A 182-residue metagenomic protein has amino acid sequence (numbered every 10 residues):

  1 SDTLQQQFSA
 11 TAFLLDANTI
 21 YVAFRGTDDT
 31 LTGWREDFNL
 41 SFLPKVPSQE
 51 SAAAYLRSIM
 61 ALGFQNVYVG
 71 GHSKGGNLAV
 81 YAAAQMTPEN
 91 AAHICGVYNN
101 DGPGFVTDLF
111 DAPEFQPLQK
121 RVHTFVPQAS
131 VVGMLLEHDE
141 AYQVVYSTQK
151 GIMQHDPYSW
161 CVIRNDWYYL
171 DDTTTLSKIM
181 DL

Functional and structural regions predicted by a protein language model:
S1-I20, F24-N66, T87-L182: Alpha/beta hydrolase fold serine-hydrolase catalytic domain that processes acyl esters and thioesters
G70-G75, A79: Gly/Ala-rich beta-loop-alpha elbow adjacent to hydrolase catalytic centers
A79-P88: Short glycine-enriched nucleophile-adjacent loop and the immediately C-terminal alpha-helix near the catalytic center
